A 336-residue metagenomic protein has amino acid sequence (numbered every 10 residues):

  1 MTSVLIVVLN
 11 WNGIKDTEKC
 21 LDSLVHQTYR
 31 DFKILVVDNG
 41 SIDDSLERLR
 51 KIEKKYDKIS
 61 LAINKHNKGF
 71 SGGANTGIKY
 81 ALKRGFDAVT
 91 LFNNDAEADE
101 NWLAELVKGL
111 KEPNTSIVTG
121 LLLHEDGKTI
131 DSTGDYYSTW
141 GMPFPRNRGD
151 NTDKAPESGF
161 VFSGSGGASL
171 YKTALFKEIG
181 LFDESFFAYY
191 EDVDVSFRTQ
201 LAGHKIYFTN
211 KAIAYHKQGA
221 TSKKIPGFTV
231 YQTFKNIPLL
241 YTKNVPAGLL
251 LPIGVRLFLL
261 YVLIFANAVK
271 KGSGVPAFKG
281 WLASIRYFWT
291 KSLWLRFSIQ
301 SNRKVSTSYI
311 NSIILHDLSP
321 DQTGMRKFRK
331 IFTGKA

Functional and structural regions predicted by a protein language model:
V7, I206-S312: Active-site-adjacent helix/loop segment of glycosyltransferases that harbors family-specific signature motifs
D22-D31: Short, acidic, metal-binding catalytic loop of nucleotide-sugar glycosyltransferases
S23, D38-E47, H66, A96: A conserved acidic beta->alpha catalytic loop
I63-R84: Glycine-rich, basic loop-to-helix element that forms the pyrophosphate-binding segment of sugar-nucleotide handling
F86-E97: Short beta-strand-to-loop acidic/aromatic patch adjacent to the donor-nucleotide binding site
A96-Y137: Conserved donor NDP-sugar-binding/catalytic core segment of glycosyltransferases
T129-I130, D150-Y171, A188, V193 (+2 more regions): A recurrent flexible, glycine/aromatic-enriched loop bordering the glycosyltransferase active site that acts as
F162-I213: A short, conserved alpha-helix in the catalytic core of glycosyltransferases
